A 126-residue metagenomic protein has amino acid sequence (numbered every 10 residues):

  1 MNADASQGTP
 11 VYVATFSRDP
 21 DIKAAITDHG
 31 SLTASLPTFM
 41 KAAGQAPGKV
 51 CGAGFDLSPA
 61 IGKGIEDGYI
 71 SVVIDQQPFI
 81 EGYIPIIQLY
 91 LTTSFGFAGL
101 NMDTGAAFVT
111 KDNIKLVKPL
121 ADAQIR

Functional and structural regions predicted by a protein language model:
M1-R126: A residue-level marker of the well-folded mature domains of exported/periplasmic proteins
